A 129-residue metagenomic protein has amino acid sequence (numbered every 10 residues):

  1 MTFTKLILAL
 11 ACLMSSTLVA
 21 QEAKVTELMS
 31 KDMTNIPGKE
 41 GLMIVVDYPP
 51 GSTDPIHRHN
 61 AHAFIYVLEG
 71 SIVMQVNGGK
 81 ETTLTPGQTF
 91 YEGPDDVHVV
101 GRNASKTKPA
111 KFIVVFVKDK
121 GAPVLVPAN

Functional and structural regions predicted by a protein language model:
K5-S16: Bacterial N-terminal signal peptides
S16-E22: Sec/Tat signal peptide C-region and signal peptidase I cleavage site
A23-P55: A short glycine-rich, His/Asp/Glu-containing loop-to-beta-strand
M33-P37, Y48-P49, G78-D95: Short acidic-glycine-tyrosine-enriched beta hairpin
G38, R58, Y66, T83 (+1 more regions): Extracellular/periplasmic catalytic domains that process cell-envelope and extracellular macromolecules
T53-P55, V73, F90, P94-N103: Histidine-centered metal-chelating micro-motifs
H59-G78, P86-Q88: Glycine- and acidic-residue-biased ligand/ion/polar-headgroup-sensing regions
E81, D96-G121: Ligand-binding loop in jelly-roll beta-barrel domains
